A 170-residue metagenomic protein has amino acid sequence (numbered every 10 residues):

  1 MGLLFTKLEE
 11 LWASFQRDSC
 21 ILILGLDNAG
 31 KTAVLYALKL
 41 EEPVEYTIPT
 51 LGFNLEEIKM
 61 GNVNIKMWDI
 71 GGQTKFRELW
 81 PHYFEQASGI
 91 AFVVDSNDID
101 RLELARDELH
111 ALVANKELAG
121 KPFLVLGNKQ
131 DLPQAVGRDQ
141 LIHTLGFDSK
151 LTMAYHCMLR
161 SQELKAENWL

Functional and structural regions predicted by a protein language model:
M1-E45, E57, G61-I65: Conserved G1/Walker A P-loop phosphate-binding module
S14-Q16, E57-G61, H82-A87, N115-G120 (+1 more regions): Conserved catalytic network of the ASCE P-loop NTPase/AAA+ motor domain
L22, L26, V34, D69 (+4 more regions): Residue-level signature of catalytic and energy-coupling elements of molecular machines, predominantly ATP/GTP-dependent
D27-K31, V63-I65, G72-Q73, S96-I99 (+2 more regions): Conserved beta-strand elements of beta-rich interaction domains across eukaryotes, especially beta-propellers
Y46-G89: Switch I (G2) and immediately adjacent beta-strands of P-loop GTPase domains
F76-I99, E108-E117: Inter-motif core of Ras-like GTPase G domains
G89-V93, E117-K129, K150-L159: Conserved beta-strand/loop subsegment of P-loop NTPase cores
P133-L170: Canonical P-loop GTPase G-domain recognition
